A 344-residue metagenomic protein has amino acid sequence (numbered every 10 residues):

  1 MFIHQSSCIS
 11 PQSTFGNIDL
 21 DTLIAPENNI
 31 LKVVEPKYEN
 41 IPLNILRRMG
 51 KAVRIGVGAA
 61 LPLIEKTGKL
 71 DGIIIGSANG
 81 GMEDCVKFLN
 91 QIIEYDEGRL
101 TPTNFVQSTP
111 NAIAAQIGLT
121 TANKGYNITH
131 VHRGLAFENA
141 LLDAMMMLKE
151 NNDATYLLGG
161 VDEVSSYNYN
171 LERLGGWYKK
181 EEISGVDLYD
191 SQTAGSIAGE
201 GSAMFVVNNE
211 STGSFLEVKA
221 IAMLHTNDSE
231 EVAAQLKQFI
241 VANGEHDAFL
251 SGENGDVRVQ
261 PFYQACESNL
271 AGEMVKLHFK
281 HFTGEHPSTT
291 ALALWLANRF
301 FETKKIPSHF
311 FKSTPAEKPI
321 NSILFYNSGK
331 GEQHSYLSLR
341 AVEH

Functional and structural regions predicted by a protein language model:
M1-L142, M146-D153, V161-H344: Conserved "HGTGT" condensation-loop signature of ketosynthase/thiolase-family condensing enzymes that catalyze
